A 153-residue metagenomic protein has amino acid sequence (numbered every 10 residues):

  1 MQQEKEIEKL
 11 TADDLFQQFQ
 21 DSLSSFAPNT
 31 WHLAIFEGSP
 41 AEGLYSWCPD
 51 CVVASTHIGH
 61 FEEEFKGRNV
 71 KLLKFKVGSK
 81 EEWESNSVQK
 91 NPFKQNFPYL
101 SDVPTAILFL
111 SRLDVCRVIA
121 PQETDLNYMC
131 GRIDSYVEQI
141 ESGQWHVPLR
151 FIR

Functional and structural regions predicted by a protein language model:
M1-E8, R153: N-terminal organelle transit peptides
K5-G67: Local sequence-structure signature of Cys/Sec-based thiol-disulfide redox active-site neighborhoods
K9-L10, E37, E62-Q89: Thiol-based oxidoreductase modules, predominantly thioredoxin-like and allied folds used for disulfide exchange
L15-Q17, G78-E84, T124-N127: A short acidic, often aromatic-flanked loop/helix-cap motif at beta-alpha or helix-coil junctions that lines enzyme
A34-P40, V77, F109-S111: Short loop/turn segments at strand-loop or loop-helix junctions that form parts of catalytic or ligand-binding pockets
W47, V88, I119-Q122: Short coil/turn segments at secondary-structure boundaries
Q89-F97: Short, internal strand/loop/helix patches that form the active-site neighborhood or redox-interaction surface
N96-I152: Non-catalytic, surface beta->alpha helical segment in thiol-disulfide oxidoreductase systems
